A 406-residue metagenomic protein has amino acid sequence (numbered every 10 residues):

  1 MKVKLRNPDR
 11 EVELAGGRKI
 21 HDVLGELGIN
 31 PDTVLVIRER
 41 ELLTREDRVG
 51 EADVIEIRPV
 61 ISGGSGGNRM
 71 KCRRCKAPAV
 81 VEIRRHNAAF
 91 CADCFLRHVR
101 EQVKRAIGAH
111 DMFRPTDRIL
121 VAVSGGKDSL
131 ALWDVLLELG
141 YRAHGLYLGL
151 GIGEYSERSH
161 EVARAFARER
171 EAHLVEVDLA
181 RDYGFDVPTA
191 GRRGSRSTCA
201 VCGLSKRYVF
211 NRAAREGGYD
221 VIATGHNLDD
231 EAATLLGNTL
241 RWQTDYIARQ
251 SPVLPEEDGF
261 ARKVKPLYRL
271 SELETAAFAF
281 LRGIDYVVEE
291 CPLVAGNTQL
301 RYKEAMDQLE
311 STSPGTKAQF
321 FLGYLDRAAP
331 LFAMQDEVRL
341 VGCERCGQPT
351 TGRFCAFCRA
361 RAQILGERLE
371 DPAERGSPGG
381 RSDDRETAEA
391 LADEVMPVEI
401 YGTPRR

Functional and structural regions predicted by a protein language model:
M1-N68: Ubiquitin-like/PB1-type beta-grasp interaction modules and other compact soluble beta-rich domains
L5-N7, I152, P255: Short acidic, glycine-rich loop/turn motifs
R10-E11, G149-E154, P292-G296: Short histidine/acidic/glycine/proline-rich micro-motifs that form metal- and phosphate-coordinating active-site loops
R40, I61, G125, L228 (+1 more regions): Flexible, active-site-proximal loop/turn residues at the rims of small-molecule/cofactor binding pockets and catalytic
L43, D229-A232, R327-A329: Short, active-site-adjacent cap segments at secondary-structure transitions
G67-R249, E257-F260, R269-R282, T403-P404: ATP-dependent adenylation/nucleotidyltransferase module used to activate substrates
R69-L96, Q102-R105, D111-I119, H144 (+1 more regions): ATP/NTP-dependent adenylation/nucleotidyl-transfer catalytic domains that generate, transfer, or process NMP-activated
